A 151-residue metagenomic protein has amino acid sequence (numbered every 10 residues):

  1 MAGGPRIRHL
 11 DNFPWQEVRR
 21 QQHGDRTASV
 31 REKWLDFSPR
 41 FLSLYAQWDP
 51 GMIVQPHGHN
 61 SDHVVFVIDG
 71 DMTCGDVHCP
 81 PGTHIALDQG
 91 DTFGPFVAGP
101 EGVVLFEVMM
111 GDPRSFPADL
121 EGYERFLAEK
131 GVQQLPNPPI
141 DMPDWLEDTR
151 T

Functional and structural regions predicted by a protein language model:
M1-R40, E121-F126, G131-T151: A short, N-terminal "cap"/entry segment at the start of jelly-roll beta-barrel domains of the cupin/DSBH fold
P5, P80-Q89, L120-R125: Surface-exposed flexible segments
T27-R31, D36-G58, D88-T92: Conserved short histidine dyad/triad with adjacent acidic residue
R31, H63, E101: Residues that flank catalytic or metal-binding motifs in active/ligand-binding sites
Y45-A46, I68-G70, L105-V108: Short, well-ordered beta-strand segments in beta-rich or mixed alpha/beta enzyme and ligand-binding folds
P50, H59-C74, P81: Glycine- and acidic-residue-biased ligand/ion/polar-headgroup-sensing regions
H78, Q89-D119: Ligand-binding loop in jelly-roll beta-barrel domains
